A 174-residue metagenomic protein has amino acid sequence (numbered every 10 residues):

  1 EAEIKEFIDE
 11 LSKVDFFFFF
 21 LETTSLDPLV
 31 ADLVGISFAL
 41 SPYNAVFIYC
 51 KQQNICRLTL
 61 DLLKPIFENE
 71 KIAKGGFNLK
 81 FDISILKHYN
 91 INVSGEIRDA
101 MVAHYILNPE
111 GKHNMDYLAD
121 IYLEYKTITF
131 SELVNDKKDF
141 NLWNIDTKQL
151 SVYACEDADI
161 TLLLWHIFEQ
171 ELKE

Functional and structural regions predicted by a protein language model:
E1-L21, L29, T59, A100: N-terminal accessory regions of nucleic-acid-interacting proteins
T24: Active-site beta-loop-alpha junctions enriched in small/polar residues
D27, A31-K173: Active-site-proximal helix-loop-helix substrate-binding element of RNase H-like nuclease domains
